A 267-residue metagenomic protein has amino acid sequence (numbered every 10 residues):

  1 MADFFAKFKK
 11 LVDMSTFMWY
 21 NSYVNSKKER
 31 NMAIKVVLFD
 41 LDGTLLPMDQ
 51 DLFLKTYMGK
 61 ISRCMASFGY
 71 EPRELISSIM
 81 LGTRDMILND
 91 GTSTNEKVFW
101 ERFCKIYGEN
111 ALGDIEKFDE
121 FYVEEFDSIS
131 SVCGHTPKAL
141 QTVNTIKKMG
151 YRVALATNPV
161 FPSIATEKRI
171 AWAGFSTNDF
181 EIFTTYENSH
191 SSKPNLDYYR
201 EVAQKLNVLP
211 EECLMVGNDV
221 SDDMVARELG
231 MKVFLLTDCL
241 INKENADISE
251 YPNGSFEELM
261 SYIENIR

Functional and structural regions predicted by a protein language model:
K7, M14-T16, Y20-N21, N25-V37 (+4 more regions): Asp-based, Mg2+/Mn2+-dependent phosphohydrolase catalytic module
R30-S78: Active-site neighborhood of HAD-like aspartate-dependent phosphohydrolases
D49-L52, D90, I248: Short, solvent-exposed loop/turn segments at secondary-structure boundaries
L54-S62, I79-R84, W100, D119-F126 (+1 more regions): Hydrophobic alpha-helical core bundles mediating ligand binding, dimerization, or RNAP-core interactions
I76, M80-E124: A metal-dependent, Asp-based hydrolase signature
T83-K97, F126-G134, N188-Y198, S221 (+1 more regions): Short amphipathic alpha-helical segments at helix boundaries and their inter-helical linkers
T94, V98, G113-E116, V123-A154: Short, acidic loop-to-helix structural element flanking the phosphoryl-transfer center in phosphate-processing enzymes
